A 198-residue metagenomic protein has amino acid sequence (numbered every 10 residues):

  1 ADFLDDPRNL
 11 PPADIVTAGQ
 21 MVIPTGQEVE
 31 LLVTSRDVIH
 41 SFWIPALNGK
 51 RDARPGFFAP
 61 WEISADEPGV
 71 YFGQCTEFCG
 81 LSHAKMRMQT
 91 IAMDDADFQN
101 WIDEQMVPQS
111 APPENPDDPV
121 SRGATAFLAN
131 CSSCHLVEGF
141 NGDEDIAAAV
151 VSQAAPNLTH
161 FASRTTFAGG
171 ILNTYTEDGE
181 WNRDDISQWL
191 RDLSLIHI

Functional and structural regions predicted by a protein language model:
A1-S132, E138-Q153, A168-R191: Non-transmembrane, membrane-proximal soluble domains of secreted or membrane proteins
L158: "…together with the soluble PPM/PP2C metallo-phosphatase catalytic core" -> "…together with the soluble PPM/PP2C
F161: Walker A/P-loop NTP-binding motif of AAA+ ATPase domains
I196-I198: Conserved small/polar residues in nucleotide/adenosyl-binding loops
